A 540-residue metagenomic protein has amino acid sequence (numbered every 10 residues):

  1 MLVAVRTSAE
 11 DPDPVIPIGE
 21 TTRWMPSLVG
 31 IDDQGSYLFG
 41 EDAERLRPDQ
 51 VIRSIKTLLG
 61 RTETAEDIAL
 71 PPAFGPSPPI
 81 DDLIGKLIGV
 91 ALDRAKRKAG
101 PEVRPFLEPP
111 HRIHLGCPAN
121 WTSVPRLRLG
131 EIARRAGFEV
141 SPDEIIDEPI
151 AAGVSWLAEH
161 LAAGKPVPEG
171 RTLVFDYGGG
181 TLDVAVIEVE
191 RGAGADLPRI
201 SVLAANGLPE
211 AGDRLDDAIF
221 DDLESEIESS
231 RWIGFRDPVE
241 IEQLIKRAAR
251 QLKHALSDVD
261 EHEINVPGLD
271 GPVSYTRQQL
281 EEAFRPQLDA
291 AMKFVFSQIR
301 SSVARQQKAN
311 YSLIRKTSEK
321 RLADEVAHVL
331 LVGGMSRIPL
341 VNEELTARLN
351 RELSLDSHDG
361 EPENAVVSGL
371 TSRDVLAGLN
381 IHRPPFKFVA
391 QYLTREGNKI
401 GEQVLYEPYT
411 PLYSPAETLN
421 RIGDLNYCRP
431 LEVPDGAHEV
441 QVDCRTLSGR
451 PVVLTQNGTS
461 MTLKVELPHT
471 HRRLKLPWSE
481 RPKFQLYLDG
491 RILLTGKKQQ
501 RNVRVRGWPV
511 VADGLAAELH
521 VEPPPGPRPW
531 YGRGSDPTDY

Functional and structural regions predicted by a protein language model:
M1-D13, H160-I200, A249, L331 (+1 more regions): Gly/Thr-rich phosphate-binding beta-strand-loop-beta motif of the actin/hexokinase/Hsp70
S8-A136, D217-H262, T495-G496, Q500-Y540: Phosphate-binding loop and its immediate beta->loop->alpha context in nucleotide/phosphate-handling enzymes
P12-V15, R199-P209, R231-G234, R351-S357: Short beta-alpha connecting loops at secondary-structure transitions that line or flank enzyme active sites
L59, P72, G100, P105 (+1 more regions): Gly/charged contiguous loops adjacent to phosphate- or pyrophosphate-bearing nucleotide/cofactor binding elements
R128-L129, R337-E352: Conserved helicase motor "Helicase C" RecA-like lobe of SF1/SF2 P-loop NTPases
G137-A151, L345-G369: Conserved phosphate-binding/catalytic loops in two-lobed NTP-binding clefts
D143-F175, A193, A365-N380: Conserved phosphate-binding catalytic cores of ATP/NTP-utilizing and phosphoryl-transfer enzymes
S357-K475, G526-D539: Acidic, glycine/GT-rich loop-and beta-edge segments that sit at the periphery of enzyme/chaperone cores
